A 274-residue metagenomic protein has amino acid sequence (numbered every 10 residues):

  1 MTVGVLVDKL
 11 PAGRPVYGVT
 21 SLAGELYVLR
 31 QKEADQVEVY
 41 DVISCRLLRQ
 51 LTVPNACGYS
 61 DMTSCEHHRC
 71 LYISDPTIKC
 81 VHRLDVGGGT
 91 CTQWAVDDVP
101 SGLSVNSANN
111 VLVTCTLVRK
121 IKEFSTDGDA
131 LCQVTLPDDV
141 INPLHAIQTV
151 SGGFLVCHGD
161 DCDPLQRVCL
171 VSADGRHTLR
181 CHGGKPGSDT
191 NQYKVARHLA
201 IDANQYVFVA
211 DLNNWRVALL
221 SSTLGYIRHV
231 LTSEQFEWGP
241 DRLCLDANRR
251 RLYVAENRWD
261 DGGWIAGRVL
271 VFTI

Functional and structural regions predicted by a protein language model:
M1-R14, I43-R46: A short helix->beta-strand "capping" segment at the edge of beta-propeller domains
V7-D8, L48-T52, T92-V96, C132-L136 (+2 more regions): Beta-propeller fold detector
A12-A23, P54-R69, V96-V111, P137-D160 (+3 more regions): Beta-rich, blade/repeat-based domains predominating in secreted/periplasmic proteins but also intracellular
V28-E33, C65, L71-T77, V113-V118 (+3 more regions): Conserved beta-strand positions in repeat-built beta-propeller and related beta-rich domains
A34-E38, K79-H82, R119-K122, D163-C169 (+1 more regions): Structural motif
D41-C45, D85-G89, F124-D129, S172-D174 (+1 more regions): Short loop/turn segments that connect beta-strands within beta-propeller blades
C45-P76, T90-C91: Blade-loop segments of beta-propeller domains
W238-I274: Blade-level signature of beta-propeller repeat domains, shared across WD40, Kelch, NHL, RCC1 and BNR/Asp-box propellers
